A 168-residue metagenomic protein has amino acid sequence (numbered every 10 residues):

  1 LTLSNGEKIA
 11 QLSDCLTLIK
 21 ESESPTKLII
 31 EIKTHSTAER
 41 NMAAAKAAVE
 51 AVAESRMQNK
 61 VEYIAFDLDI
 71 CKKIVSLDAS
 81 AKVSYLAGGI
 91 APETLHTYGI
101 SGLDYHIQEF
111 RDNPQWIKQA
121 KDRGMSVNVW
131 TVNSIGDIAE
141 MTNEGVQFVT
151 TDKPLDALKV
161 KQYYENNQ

Functional and structural regions predicted by a protein language model:
L1-K82, S101, Y105, K121-R123: Metal-dependent phosphodiesterase/phospholipase catalytic core, i.e., the His/Asp/Glu-rich active-site region
T2-N5, S84-Q168: C-terminal active-site rim and adjoining tail of enzyme catalytic domains
